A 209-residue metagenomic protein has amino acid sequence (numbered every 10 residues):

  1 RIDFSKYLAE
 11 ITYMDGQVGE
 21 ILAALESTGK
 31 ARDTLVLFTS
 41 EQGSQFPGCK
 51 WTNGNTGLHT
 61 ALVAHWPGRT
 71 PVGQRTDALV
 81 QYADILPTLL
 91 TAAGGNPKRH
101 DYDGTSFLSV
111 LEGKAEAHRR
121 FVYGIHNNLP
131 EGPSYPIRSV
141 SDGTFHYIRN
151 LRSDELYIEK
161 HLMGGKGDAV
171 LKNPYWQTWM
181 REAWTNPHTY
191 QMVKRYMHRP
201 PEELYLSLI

Functional and structural regions predicted by a protein language model:
R1-D3, Q42-G54: Active-site His/acidic residue clusters
D3-I21, I85: Alpha-helical packing segments of well-folded alpha/beta enzyme cores
D3-L8, R69-L79, A93-R99, H126-P136 (+1 more regions): Active-site rim elements
Y13-G48, A93: Metal-dependent active-site segment of extracytoplasmic phospho-/sulfohydrolases and closely related
G19-S27, K50-D101, T105-H118, R138 (+1 more regions): Substrate-binding rim/cap in mid-to-C-terminal beta-strand-loop elements of soluble/periplasmic
K30-V36, H118-R119, D142-F145: Loop/turn elements at helix/coil->beta-strand transitions in domains of secreted/extracellular proteins
G54-T56, L129-I209: C-terminal, low-complexity/hydrophilic appendages and adjacent surface loops of extracellular/periplasmic anionic
R120-G124: WW-domain-binding short linear motifs
